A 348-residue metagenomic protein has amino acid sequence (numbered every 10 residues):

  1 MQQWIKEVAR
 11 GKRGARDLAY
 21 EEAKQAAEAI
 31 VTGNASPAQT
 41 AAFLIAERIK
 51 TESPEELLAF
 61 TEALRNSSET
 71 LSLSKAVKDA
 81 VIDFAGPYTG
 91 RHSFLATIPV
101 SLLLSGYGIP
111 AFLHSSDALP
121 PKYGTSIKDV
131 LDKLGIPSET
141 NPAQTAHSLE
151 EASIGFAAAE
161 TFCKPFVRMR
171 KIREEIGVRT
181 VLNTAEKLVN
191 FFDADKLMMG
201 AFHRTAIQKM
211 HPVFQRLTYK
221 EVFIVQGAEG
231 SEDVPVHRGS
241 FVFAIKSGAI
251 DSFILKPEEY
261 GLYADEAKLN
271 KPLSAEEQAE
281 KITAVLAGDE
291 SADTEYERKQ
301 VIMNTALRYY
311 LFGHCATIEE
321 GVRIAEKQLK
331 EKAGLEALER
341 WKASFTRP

Functional and structural regions predicted by a protein language model:
M1-S93, T97, S105-Y107, A111 (+4 more regions): Acidic, glycine/proline-rich low-complexity segments that act as flexible tails and inter-domain linkers
F43, L131, E186, T305 (+1 more regions): Residue-level signal for inorganic ion chemistry
V77-S148: A generic, well-ordered mixed alpha/beta core segment in the N-terminal half of proteins
D79-D83, I109-F112, P137, S153-E160 (+5 more regions): Structural motif
S116-L119, T161, G227-E229: Short, ordered loop/turn segments at secondary-structure junctions
P142-F202: Phosphate/diphosphate-binding glycine-rich loops and adjacent basic-rich segments that engage nucleotide
A194-S240: Glycine-rich ThDP/TPP pyrophosphate-binding loop and its adjacent helix/strand module within ThDP-dependent enzymes
D251, K256-C315, I324: A hydrophobic, small-residue-rich beta->alpha segment in the mid-to-C-terminal subdomain of diverse proteins
